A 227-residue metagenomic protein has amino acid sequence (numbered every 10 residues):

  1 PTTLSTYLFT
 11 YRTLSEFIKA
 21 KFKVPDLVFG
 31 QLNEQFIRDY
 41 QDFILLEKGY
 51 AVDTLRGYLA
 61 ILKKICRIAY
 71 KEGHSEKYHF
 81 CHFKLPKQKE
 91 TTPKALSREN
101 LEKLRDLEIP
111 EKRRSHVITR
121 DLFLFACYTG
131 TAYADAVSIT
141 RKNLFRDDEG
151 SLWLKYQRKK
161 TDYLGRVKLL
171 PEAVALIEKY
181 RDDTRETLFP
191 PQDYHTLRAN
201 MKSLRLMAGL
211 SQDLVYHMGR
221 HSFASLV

Functional and structural regions predicted by a protein language model:
T2, T10-A20, L27, Q35 (+2 more regions): N-terminal DNA-binding recognition helix of tyrosine site-specific recombinases/integrases
T2-S5, I18-D42, L188-P191, Y216: A Lys/Arg-rich helix-loop hairpin that forms a DNA/phosphate-binding surface
A20, D42-L46, K71, K103-E111 (+4 more regions): Conserved helix-loop functional segments at active or binding sites
L32, G57, V117-D121, Q192-H195 (+1 more regions): Short basic/aromatic active-site micro-motif
V52, R56-Y58, S75-Y133: Basic, Lys/Arg- and aromatic-enriched nucleic-acid-binding interface segment
R98, T129, S138-E178: Conserved tyrosine-mediated DNA breakage-rejoining catalytic core shared by Y-recombinases
L124, Y128, A134-D135, S203 (+1 more regions): C-terminal catalytic core of tyrosine-transesterase DNA break-rejoin enzymes
L170-S211: Active-site/catalytic core of tyrosine-dependent DNA strand-transfer enzymes
